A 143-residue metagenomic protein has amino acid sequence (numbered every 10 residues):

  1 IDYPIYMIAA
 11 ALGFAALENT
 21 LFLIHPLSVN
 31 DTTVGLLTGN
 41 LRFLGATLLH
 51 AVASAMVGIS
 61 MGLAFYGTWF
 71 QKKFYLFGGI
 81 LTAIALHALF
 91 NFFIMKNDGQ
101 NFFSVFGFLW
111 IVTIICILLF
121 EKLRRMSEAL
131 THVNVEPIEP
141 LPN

Functional and structural regions predicted by a protein language model:
I1-N143: Hydrophobic alpha-helical segments at protein termini of multi-pass membrane proteins
